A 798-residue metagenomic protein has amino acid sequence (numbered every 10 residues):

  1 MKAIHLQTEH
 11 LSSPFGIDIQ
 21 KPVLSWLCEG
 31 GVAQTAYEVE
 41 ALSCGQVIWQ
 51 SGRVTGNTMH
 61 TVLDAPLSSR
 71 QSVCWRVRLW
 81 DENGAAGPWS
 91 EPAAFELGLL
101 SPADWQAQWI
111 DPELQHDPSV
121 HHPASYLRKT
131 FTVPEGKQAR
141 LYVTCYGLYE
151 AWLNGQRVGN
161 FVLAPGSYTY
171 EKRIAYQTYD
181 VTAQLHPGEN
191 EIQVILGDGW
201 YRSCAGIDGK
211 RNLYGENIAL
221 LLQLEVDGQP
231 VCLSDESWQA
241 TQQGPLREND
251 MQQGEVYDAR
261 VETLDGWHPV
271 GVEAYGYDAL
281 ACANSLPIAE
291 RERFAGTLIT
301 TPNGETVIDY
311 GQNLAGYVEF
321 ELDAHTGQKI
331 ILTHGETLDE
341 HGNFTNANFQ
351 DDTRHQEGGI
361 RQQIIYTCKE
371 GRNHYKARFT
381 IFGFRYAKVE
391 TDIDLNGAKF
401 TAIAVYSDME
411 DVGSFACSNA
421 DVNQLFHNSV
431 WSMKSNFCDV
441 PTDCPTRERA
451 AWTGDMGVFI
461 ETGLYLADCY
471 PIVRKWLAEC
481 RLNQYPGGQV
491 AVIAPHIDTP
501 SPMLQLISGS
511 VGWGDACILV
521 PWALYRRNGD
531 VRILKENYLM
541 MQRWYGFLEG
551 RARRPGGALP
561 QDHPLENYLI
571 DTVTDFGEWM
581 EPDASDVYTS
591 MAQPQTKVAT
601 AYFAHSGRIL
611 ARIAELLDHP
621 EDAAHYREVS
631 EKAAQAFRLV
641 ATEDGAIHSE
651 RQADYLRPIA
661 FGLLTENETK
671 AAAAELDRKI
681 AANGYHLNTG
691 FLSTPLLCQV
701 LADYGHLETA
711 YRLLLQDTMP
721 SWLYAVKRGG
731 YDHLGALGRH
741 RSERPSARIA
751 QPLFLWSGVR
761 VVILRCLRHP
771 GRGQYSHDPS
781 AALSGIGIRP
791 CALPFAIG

Functional and structural regions predicted by a protein language model:
M1-R447, G454-D455, P471-R474, G487-Q505 (+3 more regions): Extracellular/oxidizing-compartment recognition motifs
V158, W200, D208-G209, A451-I797: Active-site core of glycosidic bond-cleaving carbohydrate-active enzymes
